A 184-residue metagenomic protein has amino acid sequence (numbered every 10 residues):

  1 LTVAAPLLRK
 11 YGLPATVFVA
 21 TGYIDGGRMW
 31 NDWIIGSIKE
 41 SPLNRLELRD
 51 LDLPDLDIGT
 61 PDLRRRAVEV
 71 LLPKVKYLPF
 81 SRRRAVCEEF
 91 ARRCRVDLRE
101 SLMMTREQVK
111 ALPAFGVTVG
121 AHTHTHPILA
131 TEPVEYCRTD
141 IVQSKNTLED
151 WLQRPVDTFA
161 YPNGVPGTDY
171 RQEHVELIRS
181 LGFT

Functional and structural regions predicted by a protein language model:
L1-T158, V165-T184: Catalytic alpha-helical scaffold of carbohydrate-active enzymes acting on polysaccharides/glycoconjugates
